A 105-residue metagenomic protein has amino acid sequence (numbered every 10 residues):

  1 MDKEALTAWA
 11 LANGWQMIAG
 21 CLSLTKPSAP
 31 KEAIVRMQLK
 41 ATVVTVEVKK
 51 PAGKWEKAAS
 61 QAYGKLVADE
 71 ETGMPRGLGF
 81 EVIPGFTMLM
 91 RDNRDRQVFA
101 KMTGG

Functional and structural regions predicted by a protein language model:
M1-D2, S28-I34, L39-G105: Intrinsically disordered, low-complexity regulatory regions enriched in serine/threonine/proline and acidic residues
M1-M17: Amphipathic alpha-helical segments
I18-T25: Short, hydrophobic/aromatic-rich segments at coil-to-beta transitions
